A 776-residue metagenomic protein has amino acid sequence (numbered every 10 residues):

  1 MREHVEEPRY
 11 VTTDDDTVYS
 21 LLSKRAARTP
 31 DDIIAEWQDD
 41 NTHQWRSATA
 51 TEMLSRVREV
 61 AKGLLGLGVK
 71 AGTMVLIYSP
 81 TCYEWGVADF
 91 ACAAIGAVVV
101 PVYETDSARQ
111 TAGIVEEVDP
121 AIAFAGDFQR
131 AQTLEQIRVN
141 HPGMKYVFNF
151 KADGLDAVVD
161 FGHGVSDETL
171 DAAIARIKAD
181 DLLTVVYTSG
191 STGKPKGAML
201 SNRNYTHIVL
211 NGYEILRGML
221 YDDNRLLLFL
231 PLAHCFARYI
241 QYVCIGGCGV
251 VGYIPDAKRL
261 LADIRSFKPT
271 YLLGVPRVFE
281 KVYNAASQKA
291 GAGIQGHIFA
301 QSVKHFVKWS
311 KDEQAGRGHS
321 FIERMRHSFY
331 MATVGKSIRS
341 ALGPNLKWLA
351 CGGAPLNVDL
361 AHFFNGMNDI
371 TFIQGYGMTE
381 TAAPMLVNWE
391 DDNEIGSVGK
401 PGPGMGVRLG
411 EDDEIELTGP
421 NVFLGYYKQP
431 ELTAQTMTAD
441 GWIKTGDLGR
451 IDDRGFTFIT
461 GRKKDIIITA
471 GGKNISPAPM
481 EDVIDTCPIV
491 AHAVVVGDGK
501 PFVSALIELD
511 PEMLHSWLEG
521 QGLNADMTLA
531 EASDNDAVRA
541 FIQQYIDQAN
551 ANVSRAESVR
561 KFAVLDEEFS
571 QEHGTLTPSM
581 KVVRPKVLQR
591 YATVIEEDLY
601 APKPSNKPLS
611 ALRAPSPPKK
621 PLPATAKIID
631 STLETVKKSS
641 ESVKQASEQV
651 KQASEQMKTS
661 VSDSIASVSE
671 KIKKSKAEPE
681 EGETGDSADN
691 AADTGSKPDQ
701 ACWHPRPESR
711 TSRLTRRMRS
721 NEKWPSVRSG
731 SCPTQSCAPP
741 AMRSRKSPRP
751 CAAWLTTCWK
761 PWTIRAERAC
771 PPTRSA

Functional and structural regions predicted by a protein language model:
D31-I33, N149, V165-Y187, K194 (+1 more regions): Conserved pre-ATP/AMP-binding loop-to-beta segment of ANL
A35-F90, S107-A112, V159-G162, N202-R203: Conserved AMP-binding/adenylate-forming core of the ANL superfamily
D39-T42, Q129-A179, A286-S337: ANL superfamily adenylate-forming
R46-T51, L183-V209: Conserved AMP-binding A3 loop
T206-R225, L232-K336, N345, M367: Conserved AMP-binding/adenylation subdomain of ANL enzymes
P401-T469, S610: Conserved ATP-binding/catalytic segment of the ANL
H492, Q543-P615: Conserved C-terminal "lid"/linker of ANL adenylate-forming enzymes
P705-A776: Positively charged
